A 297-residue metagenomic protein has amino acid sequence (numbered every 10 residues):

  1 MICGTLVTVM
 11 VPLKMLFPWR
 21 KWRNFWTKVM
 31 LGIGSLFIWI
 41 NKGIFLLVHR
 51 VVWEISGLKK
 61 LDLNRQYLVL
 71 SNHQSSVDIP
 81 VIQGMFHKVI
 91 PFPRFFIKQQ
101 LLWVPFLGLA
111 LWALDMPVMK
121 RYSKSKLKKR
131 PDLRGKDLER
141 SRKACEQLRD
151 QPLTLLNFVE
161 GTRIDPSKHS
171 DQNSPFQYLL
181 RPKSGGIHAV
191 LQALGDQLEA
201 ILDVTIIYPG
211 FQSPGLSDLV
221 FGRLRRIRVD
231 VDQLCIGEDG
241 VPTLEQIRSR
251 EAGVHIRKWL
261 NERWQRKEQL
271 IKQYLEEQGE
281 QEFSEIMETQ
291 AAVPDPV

Functional and structural regions predicted by a protein language model:
M1-R50, E288, V293-V297: N-terminal membrane-anchoring alpha-helices
P12, L16-F37, L63-R130: Catalytic core of membrane glycerolipid acyltransferases/transacylases, capturing the structured, soluble-facing
G43-Y67: A short, well-structured juxtamembrane/interface segment
G57, L70-H73, I97-Q100, F158-E160 (+1 more regions): Short His-Asn-centered micro-motif
L102-Y122, R149-L244: A cross-family acyltransferase "interaction/gating" segment
S123-G135, S174-Q177: Surface-exposed cleft-lining segments at the edges of enzyme active sites
L133-E146: A Trp-anchored, charged/polar loop motif used as the substrate-binding/catalytic surface of acyl/ester-handling
T243-V297: Accessory terminal regions of nucleic-acid processing enzymes
